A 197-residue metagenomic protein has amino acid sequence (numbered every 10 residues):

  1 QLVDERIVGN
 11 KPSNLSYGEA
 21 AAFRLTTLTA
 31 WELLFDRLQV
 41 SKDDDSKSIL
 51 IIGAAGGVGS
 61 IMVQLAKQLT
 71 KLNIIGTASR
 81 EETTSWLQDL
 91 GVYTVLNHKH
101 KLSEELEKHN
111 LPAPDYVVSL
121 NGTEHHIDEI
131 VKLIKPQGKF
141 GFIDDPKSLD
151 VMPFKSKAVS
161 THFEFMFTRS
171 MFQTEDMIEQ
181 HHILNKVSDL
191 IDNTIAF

Functional and structural regions predicted by a protein language model:
Q1-N10, Y17, F23-L28, R37: Glycine-rich phosphate/adenylate-binding loop and adjacent beta-alpha elements of nucleotide- or dinucleotide-binding
G9, L50, I75, K139-G141 (+1 more regions): Structural detector of well-ordered beta-strand residues that form the stable sheet scaffold of enzyme domains
G9-F23, F140-P153: Generic detector of contiguous secondary-structure segments
A21-H100: Mid-domain Rossmann-like dinucleotide-binding core that forms the NAD(H)/NADP(H) cofactor-binding site
T27-W31, I127, L184-N185: A general structural signal for well-ordered alpha-helical segments in protein cores
S41-D44, L90, T94-H162: Glycine-rich cofactor phosphate-binding loops and adjacent beta1-alpha1 units of small-molecule cofactor enzyme domains
M62, I130, V187: Aromatic/hydrophobic pocket-lining residues that form π-stacking "cages" and hydrophobic walls in ligand
P153-F197: C-terminal substrate-binding/catalytic core of Rossmann-like NAD(P)-dependent dehydrogenases/reductases
